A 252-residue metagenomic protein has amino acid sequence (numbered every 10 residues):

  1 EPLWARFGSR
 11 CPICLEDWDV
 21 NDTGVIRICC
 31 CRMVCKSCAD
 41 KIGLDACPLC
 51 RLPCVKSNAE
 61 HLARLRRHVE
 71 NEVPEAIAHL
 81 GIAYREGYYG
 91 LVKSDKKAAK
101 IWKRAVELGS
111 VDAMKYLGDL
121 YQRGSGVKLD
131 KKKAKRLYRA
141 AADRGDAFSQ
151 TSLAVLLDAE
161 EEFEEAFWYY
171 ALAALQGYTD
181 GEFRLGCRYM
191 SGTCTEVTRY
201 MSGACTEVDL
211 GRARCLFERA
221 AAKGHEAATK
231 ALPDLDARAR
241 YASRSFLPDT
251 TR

Functional and structural regions predicted by a protein language model:
E1-D22: Proximal pre-RING flanking segment of RING-type E3 ubiquitin ligases
C11-C14, I26-R27, C35, C47-C50: Short cysteine-rich clusters marking metal-coordination/redox-active sites
C31, E70-P74, E86-Y88, E107-V111 (+6 more regions): Short helix-capping/linker turns of helical repeat alpha-solenoids
M33-D45: Cys/His-coordinated zinc-finger cores
I77-E86, M114-R123, V127, Q150-E160 (+3 more regions): Hydrophobic face of amphipathic alpha-helices that form TPR/SEL1-like repeat modules and related alpha-solenoid
